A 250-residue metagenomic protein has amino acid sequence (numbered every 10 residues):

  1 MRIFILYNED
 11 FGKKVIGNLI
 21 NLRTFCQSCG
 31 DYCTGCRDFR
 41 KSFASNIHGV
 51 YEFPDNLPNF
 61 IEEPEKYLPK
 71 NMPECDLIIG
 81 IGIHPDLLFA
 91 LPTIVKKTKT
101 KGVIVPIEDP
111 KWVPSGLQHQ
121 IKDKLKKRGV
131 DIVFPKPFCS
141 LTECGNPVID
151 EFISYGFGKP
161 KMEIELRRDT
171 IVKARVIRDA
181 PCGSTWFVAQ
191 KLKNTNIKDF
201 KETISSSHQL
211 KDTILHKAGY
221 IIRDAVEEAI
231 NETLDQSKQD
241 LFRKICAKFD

Functional and structural regions predicted by a protein language model:
M1-N8, I78: Short hydrophobic beta-strand segments
F4, P147-I149, K173: Sparse, context-dependent recognition of short Cys/His-centered cofactor- or disulfide-binding micro-motifs
F11-E65, P73-A90, K96, K101 (+3 more regions): Active-site- and interface-proximal helix/loop "cap" or "latch" segments in soluble metabolic and energy-transducing
V50-F53, V133-P137: Conserved beta-strand termini and adjacent loop/short-helix elements that scaffold enzyme active sites in alpha/beta
V103-V130, P137-S140: Ser/Thr/Gly-rich flexible loops in soluble cytosolic domains mediating phosphotransfer, phosphorylation
P135-R167: Structured beta-strand/loop patches that form or line metal/cofactor-binding pockets in enzymes
